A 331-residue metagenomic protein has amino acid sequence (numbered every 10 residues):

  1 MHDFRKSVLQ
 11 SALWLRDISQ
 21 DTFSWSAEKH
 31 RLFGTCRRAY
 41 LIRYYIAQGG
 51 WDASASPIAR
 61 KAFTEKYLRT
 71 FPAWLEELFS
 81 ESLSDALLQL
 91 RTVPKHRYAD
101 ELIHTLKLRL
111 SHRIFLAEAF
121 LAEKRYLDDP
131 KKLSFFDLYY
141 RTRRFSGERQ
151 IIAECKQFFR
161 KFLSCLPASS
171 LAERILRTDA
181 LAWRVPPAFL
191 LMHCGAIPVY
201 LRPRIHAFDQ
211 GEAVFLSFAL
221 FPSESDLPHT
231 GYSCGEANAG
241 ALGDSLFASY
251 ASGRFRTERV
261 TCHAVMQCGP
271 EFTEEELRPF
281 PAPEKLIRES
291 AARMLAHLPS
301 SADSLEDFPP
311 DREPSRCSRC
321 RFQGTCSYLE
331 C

Functional and structural regions predicted by a protein language model:
M1-D85: Charged, glycine-rich intrinsically disordered N-terminal tails and low-complexity linkers that flank
G50-P57, A213-S217, L295: Active-site-adjacent bridging/hinge elements
A55-I58, K95-H96, R312-E313: Short coil/turn segments at secondary-structure boundaries
K61-L68, L220-T230, E276-L277: Glycine- and acidic
T70, W74, R97, E101 (+3 more regions): Alpha-helix boundary/N-cap detector
L78-D179: A non-catalytic, helix-rich entry segment at domain boundaries
I175-G243: Non-catalytic protein-protein interaction segments used by genome-maintenance enzymes to assemble and couple activities
P228-C331: Metal-dependent nuclease catalytic regions and adjoining charged, substrate-binding loops involved in nucleic-acid end
